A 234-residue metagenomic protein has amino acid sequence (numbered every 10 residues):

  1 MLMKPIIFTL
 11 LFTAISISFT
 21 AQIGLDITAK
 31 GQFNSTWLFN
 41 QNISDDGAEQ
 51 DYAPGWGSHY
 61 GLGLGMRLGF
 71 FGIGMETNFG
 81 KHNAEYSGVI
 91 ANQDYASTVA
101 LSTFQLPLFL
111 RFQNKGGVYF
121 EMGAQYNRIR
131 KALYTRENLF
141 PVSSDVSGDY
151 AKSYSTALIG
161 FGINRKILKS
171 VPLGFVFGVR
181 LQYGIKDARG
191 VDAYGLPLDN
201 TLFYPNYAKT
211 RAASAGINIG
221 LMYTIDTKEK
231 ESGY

Functional and structural regions predicted by a protein language model:
M1-I6, Q22: Positively charged n-region of N-terminal signal peptides that target proteins for export
P5-I15: Sec-dependent N-terminal signal peptides
I15-A21: Sec/Tat signal peptide C-region and signal peptidase I cleavage site
A21-E76, M222-E229, Y234: Short glycine/proline- and aromatic-enriched beta-strand/turn motifs that initiate or cap beta-hairpins
K30-T36, N78-G80, Q125-N127, G178-G184 (+1 more regions): Outer-membrane beta-barrel pore domains and translocons
T36-G55, N78-L101, R128-S155, K186-P197 (+1 more regions): Extracellular/periplasm-exposed beta-strand and loop segments of Gram-negative cell-envelope proteins, dominated by
G63-F140, D149-F175: Gram-negative (and chloroplast) outer-membrane scaffold detector with strong preference for beta-barrel transmembrane
K152-Y234: Predominantly the C-terminal beta-signal and adjacent terminal strand-loop region of outer-membrane beta-barrel
